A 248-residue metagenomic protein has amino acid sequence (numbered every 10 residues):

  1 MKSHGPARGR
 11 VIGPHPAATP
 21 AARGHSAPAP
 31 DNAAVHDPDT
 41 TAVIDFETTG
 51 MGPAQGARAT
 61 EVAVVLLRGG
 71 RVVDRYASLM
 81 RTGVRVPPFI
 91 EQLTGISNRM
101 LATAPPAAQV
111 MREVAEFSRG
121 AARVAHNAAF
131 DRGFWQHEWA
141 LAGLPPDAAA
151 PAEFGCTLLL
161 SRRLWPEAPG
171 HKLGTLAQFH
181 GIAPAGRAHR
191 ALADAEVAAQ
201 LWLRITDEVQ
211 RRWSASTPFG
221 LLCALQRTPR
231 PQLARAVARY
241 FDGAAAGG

Functional and structural regions predicted by a protein language model:
K2-A152, P166-E167, H171, T175-H189: Conserved non-catalytic scaffold segment of RNase H-like nuclease domains
K2-A33, A199-G248: Acidic two-metal-ion nuclease catalytic site recognized across multiple nuclease folds, prominently DnaQ/RNase D-T
A122-W139, H171-A236: Acidic, Mg2+-coordinating catalytic module of metal-dependent nucleases/exonucleases that use a two-metal-ion mechanism
L159-E167: An acidic intrinsically disordered interaction segment
